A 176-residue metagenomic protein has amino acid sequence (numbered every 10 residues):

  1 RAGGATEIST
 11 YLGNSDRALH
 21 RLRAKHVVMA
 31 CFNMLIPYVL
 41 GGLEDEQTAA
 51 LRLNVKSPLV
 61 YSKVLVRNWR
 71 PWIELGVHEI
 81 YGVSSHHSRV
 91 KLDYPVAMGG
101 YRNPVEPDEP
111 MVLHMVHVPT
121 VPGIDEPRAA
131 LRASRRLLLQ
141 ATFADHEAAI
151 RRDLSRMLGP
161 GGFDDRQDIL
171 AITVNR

Functional and structural regions predicted by a protein language model:
T6-H26, C31-R176: C-terminal segments that line or cap access tunnels to active or ligand-binding sites in enzymes and enzyme-associated
